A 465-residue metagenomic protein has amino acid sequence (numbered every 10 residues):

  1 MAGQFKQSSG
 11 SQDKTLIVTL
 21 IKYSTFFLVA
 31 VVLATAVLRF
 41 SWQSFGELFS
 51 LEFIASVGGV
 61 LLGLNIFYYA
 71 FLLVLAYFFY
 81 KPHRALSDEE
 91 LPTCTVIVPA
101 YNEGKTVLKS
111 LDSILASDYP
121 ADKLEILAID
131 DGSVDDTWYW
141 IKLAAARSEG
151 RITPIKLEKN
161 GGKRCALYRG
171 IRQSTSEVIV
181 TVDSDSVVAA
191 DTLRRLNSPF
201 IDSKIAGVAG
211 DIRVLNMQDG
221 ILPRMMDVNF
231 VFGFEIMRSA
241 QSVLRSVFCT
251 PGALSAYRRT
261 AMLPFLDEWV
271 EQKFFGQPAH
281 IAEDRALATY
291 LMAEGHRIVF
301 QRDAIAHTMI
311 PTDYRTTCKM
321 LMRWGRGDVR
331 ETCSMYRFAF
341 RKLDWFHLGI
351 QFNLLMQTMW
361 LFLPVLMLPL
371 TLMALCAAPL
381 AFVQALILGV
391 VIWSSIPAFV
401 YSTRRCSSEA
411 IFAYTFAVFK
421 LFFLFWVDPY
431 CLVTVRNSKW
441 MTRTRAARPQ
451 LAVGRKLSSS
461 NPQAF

Functional and structural regions predicted by a protein language model:
M1-D13, L51, A446-F465: Short, Lys/Arg-enriched, disordered terminal segments
A2-F5, L86-L343, F465: Non-transmembrane catalytic domains and loops of membrane-associated enzymes and transporters that build or traffic
A2-Y101, K105-D112: N-proximal low-complexity "stem/linker" segments adjacent to membrane-targeting elements
S11-T25, L343-M359: Loop-to-transmembrane boundary segments
T35-F67, L73-F79, L86-D88, L354-K439: Membrane-embedded multi-pass helical conduit in multi-pass membrane proteins, especially envelope-biosynthetic
P92-V107, F423-T434, P449-F465: Cytosolic juxtamembrane regulatory segments of multi-pass membrane proteins
M441-R445: Extended, compositionally biased alpha-helical segments that mediate assembly or anchoring
